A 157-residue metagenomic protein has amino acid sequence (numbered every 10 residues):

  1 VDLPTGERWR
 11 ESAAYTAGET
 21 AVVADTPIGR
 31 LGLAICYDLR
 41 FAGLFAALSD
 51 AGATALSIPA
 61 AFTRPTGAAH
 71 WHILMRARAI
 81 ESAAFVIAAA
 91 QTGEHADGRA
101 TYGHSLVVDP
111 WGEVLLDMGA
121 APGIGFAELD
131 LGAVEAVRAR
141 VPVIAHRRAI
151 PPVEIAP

Functional and structural regions predicted by a protein language model:
V1-A51, R64-I73, R140-V143: Active-site catalytic loop in hydrolytic enzyme cores
L39-G125: CN hydrolase (nitrilase-like) catalytic-core segments centered on the catalytic cysteine and neighboring Lys/Glu
A127, G132: Glycine-rich, small/acidic residue-mixed loop/short-helix segments
V134-P157: A conserved C-terminal secondary-structure "cap"
